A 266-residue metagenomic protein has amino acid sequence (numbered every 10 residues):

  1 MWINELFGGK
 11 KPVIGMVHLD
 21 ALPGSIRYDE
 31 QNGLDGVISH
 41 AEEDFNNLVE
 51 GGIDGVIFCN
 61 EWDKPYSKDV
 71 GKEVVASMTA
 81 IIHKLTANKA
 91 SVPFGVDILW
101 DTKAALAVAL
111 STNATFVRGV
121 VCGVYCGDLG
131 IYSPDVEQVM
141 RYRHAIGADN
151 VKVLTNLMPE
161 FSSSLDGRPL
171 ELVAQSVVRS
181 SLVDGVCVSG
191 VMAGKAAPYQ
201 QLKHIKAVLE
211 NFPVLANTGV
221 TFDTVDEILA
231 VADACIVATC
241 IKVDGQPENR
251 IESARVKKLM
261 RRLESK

Functional and structural regions predicted by a protein language model:
M1-L34, M140, H144-A145: N-terminal amphipathic alpha-helix/helix-capping segment at the start of soluble metabolic enzymes
G9, G15, S67-V96, P134-T155 (+2 more regions): Alpha-helix-loop-beta-strand connector modules within alpha/beta enzyme cores
V13-V17, V56-F58, F94-V96, V117-G119 (+4 more regions): Hydrophobic faces of well-ordered beta-strands that scaffold small-molecule active sites in alpha/beta enzyme cores
G15, L48, V56, V117 (+5 more regions): Conserved, mostly hydrophobic/aromatic
H18-E43, F94-D101, T155-E171, A216-T221: Active-site mouth loops of central-metabolism enzymes
L22, A104, L110-G185: Conserved anion-binding
I53-M78, V124-L129, V183-A196, D244-Q246: Glycine-rich, proline-tolerant flexible connector loops at the mouths of alpha/beta enzymes
D101-A114, L172-V173, I205-E210, V214-V237: Catalytic cores of alpha/beta
